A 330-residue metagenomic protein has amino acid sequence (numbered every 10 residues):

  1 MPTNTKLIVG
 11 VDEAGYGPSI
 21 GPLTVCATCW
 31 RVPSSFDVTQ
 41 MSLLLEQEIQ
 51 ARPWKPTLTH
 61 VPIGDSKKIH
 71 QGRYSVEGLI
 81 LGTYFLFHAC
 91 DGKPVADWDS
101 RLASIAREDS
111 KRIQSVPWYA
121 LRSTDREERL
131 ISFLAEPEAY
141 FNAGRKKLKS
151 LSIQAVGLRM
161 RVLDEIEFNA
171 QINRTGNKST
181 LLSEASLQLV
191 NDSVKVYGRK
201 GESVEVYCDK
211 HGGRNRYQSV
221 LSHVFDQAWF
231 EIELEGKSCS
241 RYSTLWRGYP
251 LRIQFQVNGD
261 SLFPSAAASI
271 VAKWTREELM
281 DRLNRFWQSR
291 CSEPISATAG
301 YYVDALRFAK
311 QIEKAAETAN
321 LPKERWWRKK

Functional and structural regions predicted by a protein language model:
M1-K330: RNase H-like, Mg2+-dependent phosphodiesterase core, and more generally RNA phosphate-backbone-engaging helix-loop
